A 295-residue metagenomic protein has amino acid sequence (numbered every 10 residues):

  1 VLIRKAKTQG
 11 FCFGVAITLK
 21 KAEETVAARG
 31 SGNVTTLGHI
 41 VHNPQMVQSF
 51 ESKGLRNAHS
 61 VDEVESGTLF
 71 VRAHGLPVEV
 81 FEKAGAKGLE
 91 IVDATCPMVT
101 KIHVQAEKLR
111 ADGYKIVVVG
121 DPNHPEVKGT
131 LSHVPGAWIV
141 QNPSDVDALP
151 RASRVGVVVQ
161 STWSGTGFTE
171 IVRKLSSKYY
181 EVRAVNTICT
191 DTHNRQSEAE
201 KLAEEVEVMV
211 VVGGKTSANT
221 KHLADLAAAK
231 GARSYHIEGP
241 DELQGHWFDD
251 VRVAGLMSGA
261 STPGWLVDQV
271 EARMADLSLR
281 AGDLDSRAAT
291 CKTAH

Functional and structural regions predicted by a protein language model:
V1-H295: The feature marks the mature, well-folded catalytic cores of soluble enzymes
